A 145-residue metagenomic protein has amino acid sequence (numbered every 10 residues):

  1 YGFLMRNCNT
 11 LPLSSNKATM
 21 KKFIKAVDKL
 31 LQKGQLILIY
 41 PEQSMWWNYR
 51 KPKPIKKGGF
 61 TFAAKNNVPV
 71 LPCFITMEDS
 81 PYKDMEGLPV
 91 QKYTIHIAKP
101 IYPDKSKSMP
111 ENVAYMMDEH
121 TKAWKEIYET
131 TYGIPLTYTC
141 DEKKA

Functional and structural regions predicted by a protein language model:
Y1-A18: Catalytic core of membrane glycerolipid acyltransferases/transacylases, capturing the structured, soluble-facing
K17-K25: Structural motif
I24-A145: Non-catalytic C-terminal accessory region of glycerolipid acyltransferases and related lyso-lipid remodeling enzymes
